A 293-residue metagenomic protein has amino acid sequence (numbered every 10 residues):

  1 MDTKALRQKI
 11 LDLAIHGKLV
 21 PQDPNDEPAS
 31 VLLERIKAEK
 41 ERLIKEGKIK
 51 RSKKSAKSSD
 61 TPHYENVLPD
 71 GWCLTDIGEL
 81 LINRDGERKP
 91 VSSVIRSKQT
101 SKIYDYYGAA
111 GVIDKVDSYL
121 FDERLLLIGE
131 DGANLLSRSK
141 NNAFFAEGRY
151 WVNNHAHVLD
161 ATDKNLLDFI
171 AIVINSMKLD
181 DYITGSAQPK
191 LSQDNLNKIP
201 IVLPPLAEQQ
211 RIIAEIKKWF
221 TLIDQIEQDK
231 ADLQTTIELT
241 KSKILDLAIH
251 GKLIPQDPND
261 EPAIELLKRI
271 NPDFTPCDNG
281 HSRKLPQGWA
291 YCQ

Functional and structural regions predicted by a protein language model:
M1-N25, S30-V31, E41, K45 (+2 more regions): Short amphipathic coiled-coil heptad-repeat segments
M1-T3, I170-L179, I183, A187 (+3 more regions): S-adenosyl-L-methionine
R7, I15, T100-I103, F121-E123 (+3 more regions): Short, well-ordered loop/turn elements at secondary-structure boundaries
K9, K18, D60-P90, T100-G108 (+5 more regions): Non-catalytic DNA-recognition/assembly elements of restriction-modification systems
Q22-E27, K48-S59, V91-S97, T184-A187 (+1 more regions): Short coil/turn segments at secondary-structure boundaries
D26, N66-D70, D160, V202 (+3 more regions): Hydrophobic alpha-helical scaffolding
E27-V67, E261-R283: Phosphate/adenylate-binding "loop-and-lid" substructures adjacent to NTP/NAD/dNTP-binding pockets in NTP-dependent
G108-N175, T184-A187, L191-L196: A short beta-sheet element
